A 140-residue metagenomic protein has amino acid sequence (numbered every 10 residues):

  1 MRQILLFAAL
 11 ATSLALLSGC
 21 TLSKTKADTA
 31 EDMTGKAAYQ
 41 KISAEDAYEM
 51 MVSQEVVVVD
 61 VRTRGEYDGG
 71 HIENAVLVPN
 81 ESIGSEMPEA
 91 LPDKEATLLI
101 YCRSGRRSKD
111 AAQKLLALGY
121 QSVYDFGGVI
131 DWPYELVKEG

Functional and structural regions predicted by a protein language model:
R2-A8, L16, C20-E45, M50 (+3 more regions): Rhodanese-like catalytic fold shared by cysteine-dependent sulfurtransferases and DSP/PTP-type phosphatases
V58-D60: Structural scaffold elements adjacent to functional motifs in cytosolic proteins
